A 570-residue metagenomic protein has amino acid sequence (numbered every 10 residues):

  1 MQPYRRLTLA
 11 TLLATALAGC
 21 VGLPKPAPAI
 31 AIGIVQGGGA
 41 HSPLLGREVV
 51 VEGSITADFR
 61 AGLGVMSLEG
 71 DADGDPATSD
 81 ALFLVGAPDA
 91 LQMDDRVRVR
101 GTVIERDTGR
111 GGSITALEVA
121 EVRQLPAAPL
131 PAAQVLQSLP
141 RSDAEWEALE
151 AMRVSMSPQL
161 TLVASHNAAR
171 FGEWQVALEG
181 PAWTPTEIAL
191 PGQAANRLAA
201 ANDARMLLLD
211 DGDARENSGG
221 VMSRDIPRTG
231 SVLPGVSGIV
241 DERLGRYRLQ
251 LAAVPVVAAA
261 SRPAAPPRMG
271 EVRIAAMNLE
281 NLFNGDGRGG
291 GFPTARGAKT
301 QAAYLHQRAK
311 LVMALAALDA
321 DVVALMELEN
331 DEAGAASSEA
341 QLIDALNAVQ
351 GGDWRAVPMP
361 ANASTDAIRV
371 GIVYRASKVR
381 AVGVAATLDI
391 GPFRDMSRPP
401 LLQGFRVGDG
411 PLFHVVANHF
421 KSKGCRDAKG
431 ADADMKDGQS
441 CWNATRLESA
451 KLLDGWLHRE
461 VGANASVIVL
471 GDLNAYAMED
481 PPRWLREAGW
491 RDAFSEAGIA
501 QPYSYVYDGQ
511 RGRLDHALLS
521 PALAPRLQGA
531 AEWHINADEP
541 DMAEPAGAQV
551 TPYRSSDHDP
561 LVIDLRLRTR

Functional and structural regions predicted by a protein language model:
M1-L9: Bacterial N-terminal signal peptides that target proteins for export
T8-A18: Bacterial N-terminal signal peptides
G19-V21, R426: Sequence contexts marking disulfide-bonded cysteines in secreted/extracellular proteins
V21-T294, A298, A302-V312, A348 (+4 more regions): Extended non-catalytic accessory segments flanking core domains
P88-D89, S142, W174-P181, L190 (+4 more regions): Divalent cation-coordinating acidic motifs and surrounding scaffolds that mediate Ca2+/Mg2+/Mn2+/Zn2+-dependent binding
